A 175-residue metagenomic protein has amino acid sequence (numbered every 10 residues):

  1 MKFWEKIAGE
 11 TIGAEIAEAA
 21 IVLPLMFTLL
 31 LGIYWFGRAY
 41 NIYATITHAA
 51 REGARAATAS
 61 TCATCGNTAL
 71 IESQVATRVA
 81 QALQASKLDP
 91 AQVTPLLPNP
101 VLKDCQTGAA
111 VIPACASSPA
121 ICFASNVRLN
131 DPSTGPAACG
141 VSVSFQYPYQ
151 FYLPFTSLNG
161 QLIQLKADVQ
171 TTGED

Functional and structural regions predicted by a protein language model:
M1-K2, G140, Y152-L153: Coil-to-alpha-helix initiation sites in intrinsically disordered, low-complexity, charged segments
M1-L83: Alpha-helical assembly-interface signal, strongest on the long, hydrophobic N-terminal helix that forms
K6-G9, T134, L162: Generic structural signal for beta-strand residues in well-ordered domains
I16, L29, P136-A138, L162-Q164: Short, solvent-exposed coil/turn segments
H48, V79, C139, Q170-T172: Residue-level detection of beta-strand scaffold positions
R55-S144: Short amphipathic secondary-structure patches
S144-D175: Low-complexity, S/T/G/P-rich flexible repeat/linker segments used as non-globular hinges and stalks within
